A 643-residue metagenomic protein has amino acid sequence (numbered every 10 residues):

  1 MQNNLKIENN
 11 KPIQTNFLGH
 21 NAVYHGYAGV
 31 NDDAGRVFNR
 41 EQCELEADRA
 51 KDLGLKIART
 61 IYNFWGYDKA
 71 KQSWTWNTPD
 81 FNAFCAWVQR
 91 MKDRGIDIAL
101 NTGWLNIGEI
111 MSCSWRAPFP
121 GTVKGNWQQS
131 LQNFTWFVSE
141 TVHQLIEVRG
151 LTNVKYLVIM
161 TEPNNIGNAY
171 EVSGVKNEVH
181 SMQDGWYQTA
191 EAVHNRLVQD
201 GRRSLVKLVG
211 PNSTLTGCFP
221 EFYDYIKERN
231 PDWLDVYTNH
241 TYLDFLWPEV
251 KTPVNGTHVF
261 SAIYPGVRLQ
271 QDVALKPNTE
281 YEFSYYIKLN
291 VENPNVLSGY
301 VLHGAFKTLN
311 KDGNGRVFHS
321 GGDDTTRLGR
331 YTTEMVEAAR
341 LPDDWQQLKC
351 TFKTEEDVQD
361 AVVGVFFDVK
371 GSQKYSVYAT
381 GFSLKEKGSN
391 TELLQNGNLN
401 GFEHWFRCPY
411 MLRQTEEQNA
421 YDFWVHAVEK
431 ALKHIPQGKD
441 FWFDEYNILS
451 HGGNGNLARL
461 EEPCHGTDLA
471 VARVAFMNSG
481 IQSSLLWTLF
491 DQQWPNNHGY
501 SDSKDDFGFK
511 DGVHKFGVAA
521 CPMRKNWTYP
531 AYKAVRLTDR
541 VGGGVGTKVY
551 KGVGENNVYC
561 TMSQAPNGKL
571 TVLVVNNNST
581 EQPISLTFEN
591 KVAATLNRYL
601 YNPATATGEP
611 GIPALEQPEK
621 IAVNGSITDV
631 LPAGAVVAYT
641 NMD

Functional and structural regions predicted by a protein language model:
M1-L45, L53, Q271, G364 (+1 more regions): Mature N-terminal, pre-catalytic/accessory segment of carbohydrate-active enzymes
N3-N9, E41-E46, P79-A86, E140 (+4 more regions): Alpha-helical scaffolding within the catalytic cores of extracellular/periplasmic polymer-degrading hydrolases
A50-E249, T279, L289-S298, F306-K307 (+3 more regions): Substrate-binding cleft and catalytic face of glycoside hydrolase catalytic domains, especially the flexible beta-alpha
F245-K251, H404-N454: Glycoside hydrolase catalytic-domain groove-lining segments
W247-Q418, D422, N577, I612: Extracellular and organelle-lumenal recognition/adhesion modules and their flexible linkers in secreted
N447-Y559, P566: Aromatic/acidic polysaccharide-binding cleft in carbohydrate-active enzymes
V553-P603, G634-A638: Carbohydrate-binding surface patches
L615-D643: C-terminal beta-strand-rich structural cap/linker in extracellular carbohydrate-active enzymes
